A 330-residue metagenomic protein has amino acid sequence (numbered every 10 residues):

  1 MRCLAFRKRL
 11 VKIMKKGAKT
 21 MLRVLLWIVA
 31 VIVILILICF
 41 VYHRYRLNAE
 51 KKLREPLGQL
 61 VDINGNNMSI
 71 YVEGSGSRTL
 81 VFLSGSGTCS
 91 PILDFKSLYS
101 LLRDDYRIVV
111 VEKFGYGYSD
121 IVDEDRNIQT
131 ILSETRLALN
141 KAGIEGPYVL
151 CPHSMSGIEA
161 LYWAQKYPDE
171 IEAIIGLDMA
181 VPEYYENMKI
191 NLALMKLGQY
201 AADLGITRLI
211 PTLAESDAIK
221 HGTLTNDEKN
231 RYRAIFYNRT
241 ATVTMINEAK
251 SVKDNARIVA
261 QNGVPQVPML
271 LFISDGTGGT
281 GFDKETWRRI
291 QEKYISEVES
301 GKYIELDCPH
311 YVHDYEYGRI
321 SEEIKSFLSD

Functional and structural regions predicted by a protein language model:
K12-L80, D104-Y106, S329-D330: Alpha/beta-hydrolase fold catalytic core
V72-Y118: Conserved HGGG/HGGXW glycine-rich cap/lid loop of the alpha/beta-hydrolase fold
V110-C151: Active-site loop/oxyanion-hole signature of alpha/beta-hydrolase fold enzymes
Y148-V149, A173-I175: Residue in the alpha/beta-hydrolase core beta-strand immediately N-terminal to the catalytic nucleophile
P152-S156, A160: Gly/Ala-rich beta-loop-alpha elbow adjacent to hydrolase catalytic centers
I175-D203: Flexible "cap/lid" loop of the alpha/beta hydrolase fold
T225-E297: Conserved serine/cysteine hydrolase catalytic core
E299-D330: Catalytic active-site module of serine/aspartate enzymes centered on a nucleophile-bearing elbow/loop
